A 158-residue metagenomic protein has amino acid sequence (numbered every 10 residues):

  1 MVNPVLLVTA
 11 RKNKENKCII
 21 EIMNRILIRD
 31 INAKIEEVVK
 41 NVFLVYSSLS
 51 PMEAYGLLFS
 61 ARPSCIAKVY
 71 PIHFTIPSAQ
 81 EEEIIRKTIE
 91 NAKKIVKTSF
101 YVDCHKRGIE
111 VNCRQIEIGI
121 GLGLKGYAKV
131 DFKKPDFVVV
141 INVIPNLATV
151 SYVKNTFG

Functional and structural regions predicted by a protein language model:
M1-G158: SAM-dependent transferase fold signal centered on methyltransferase-like domains, encompassing both Class I
